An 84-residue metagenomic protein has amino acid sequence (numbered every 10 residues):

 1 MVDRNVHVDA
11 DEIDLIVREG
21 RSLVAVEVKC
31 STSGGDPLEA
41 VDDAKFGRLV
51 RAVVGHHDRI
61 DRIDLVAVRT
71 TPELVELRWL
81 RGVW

Functional and structural regions predicted by a protein language model:
M1-D9: A short acidic/basic microdomain associated with nuclease active sites
V6, V28-C30, G82: Active-site donor-binding loop signature of nucleotide-sugar glycosyltransferases
V8, E19, A67-R69: Short beta-strand segments enriched in hydrophobic/aromatic residues within well-folded beta-rich domains
D9-E12, E73: Short acidic/glycine-enriched loop/turn segments that link adjacent beta-strands
I13-P37, L49: Conserved catalytic cores of phosphodiester-cleaving nucleases, focusing on short active-site segments
E39-K45: Short, conserved glycine- and acidic-residue-centered signature motifs in active-site or ligand-binding loops
G47-D61: Metal-dependent nuclease catalytic cores in nucleic-acid-processing enzymes, especially RNase H-like/related
D58-W84: Domain-level recognition of nuclease-like catalytic cores that cleave nucleotide substrates
